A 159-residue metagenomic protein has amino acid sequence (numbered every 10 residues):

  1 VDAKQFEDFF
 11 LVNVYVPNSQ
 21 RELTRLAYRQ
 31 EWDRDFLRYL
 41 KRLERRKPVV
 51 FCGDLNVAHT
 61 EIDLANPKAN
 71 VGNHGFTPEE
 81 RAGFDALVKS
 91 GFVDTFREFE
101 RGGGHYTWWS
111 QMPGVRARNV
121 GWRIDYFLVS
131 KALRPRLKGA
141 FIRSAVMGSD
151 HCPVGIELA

Functional and structural regions predicted by a protein language model:
V1-N13: Beta-strand-turn-beta hairpins that frame and shape the catalytic cleft of phosphate-ester-processing enzymes
E7, R46-K47, S90-G91: Structured helix-beta-strand junction loops
N13, P48-C52, D94-R97: A structural signal for short, well-ordered beta-strand segments and their strand-loop junctions that often border
Y15-P17, N56-A58, E100: Catalytic metal-binding/acid-base residues of hydrolase active sites
V16-D33, K68-N73: Surface-exposed cleft-lining segments at the edges of enzyme active sites
L26-R46: A long, amphipathic alpha-helix that forms part of the scaffold/cap immediately adjacent to metal-dependent active
R46-E61: Acidic/histidine-rich, metal-coordinating catalytic segments
E61-A159: Metal-dependent phosphoester-hydrolase catalytic domains
